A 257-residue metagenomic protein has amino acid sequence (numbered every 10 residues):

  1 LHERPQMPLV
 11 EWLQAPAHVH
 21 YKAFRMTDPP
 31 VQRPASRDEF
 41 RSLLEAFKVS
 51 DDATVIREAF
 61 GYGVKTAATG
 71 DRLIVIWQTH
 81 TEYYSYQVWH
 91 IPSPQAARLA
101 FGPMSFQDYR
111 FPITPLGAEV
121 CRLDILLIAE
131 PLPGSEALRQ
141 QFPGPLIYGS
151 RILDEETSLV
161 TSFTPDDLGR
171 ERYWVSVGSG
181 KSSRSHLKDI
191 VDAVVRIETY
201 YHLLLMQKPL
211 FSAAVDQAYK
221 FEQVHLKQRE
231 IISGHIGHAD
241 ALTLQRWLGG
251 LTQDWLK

Functional and structural regions predicted by a protein language model:
L1-L126: N-terminal pre-transmembrane cytosolic regions of membrane proteins
E3-Q6, L159, K257: Intrinsic structural disorder
Q78-T79, W89-R246: Extended alpha-helical interaction modules
Q245-K257: Membrane-associated alpha-helical segments
